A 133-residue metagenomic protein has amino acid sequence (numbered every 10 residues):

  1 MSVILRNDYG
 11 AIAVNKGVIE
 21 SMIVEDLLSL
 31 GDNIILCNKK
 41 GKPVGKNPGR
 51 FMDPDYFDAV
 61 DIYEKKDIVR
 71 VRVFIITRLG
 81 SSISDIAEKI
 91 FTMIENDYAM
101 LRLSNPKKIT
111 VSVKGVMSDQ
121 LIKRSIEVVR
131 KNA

Functional and structural regions predicted by a protein language model:
S2-N7, M117-A133: Short, charged, intrinsically disordered terminal tails
L5-V60: N-proximal, solvent-exposed amphipathic alpha-helical segments enriched in charged/polar residues
L27, K65-D67, L79: Mature, Sec-exported extracytoplasmic domains of Gram-positive
N33, S104-N105: Short coil/loop linkers at secondary-structure junctions
L36-I75, K107, V113-S118, V128: Short edge beta-strands and adjacent turn/loop segments
R70-E88: A short interface-forming secondary-structure element
S82-L103: Short, non-transmembrane amphipathic alpha-helical segments
